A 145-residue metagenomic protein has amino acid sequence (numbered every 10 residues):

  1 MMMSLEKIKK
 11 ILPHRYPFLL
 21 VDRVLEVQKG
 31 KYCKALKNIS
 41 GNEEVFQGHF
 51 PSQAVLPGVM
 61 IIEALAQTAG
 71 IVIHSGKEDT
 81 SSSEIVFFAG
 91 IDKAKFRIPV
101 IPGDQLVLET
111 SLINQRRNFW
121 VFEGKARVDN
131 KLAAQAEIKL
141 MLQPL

Functional and structural regions predicted by a protein language model:
M1-M2, A69-V107, A133-Q135, M141: Hydrophobic beta-strand-centered segment that forms part of the acyl-chain substrate-binding groove
L5-R15, S82-S83: Short aromatic-glycine motifs in intrinsically disordered, low-complexity regions
K9, S52, F96-I98: Beta-strand-rich interaction surfaces with strong enrichment in secreted/lumenal proteins
P13, I101-D104, S111-L145: HotDog/MaoC-like acyl-thioester-processing domains
Y16-L56, I61: Catalytic strand-loop segment that frames the active site of acyl-thioester-processing enzymes
D22-L25, D92, R97, S111-I113 (+1 more regions): Conserved positions in beta-strands of structured domains
V24, L56-T80: Active-site helix/loop of acyl-thioester processing domains in fatty-acid/polyketide metabolism, spanning hotdog-fold
K34-L36, E109, E123: Beta-strand residues in well-ordered beta-sheet regions across diverse protein folds
